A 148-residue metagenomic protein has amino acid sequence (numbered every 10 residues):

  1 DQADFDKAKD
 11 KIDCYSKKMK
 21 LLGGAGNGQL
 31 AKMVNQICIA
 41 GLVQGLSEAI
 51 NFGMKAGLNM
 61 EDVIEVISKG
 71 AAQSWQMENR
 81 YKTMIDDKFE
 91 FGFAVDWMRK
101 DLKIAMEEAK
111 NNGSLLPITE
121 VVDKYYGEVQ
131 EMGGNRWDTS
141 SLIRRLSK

Functional and structural regions predicted by a protein language model:
D1-I37: Rossmann-fold dinucleotide-binding core
A3-I12, K88-E90, I143-K148: Short, basic, helix/turn surface patches
N27-L146: Helical "substrate-binding/catalytic lid" subdomain of Rossmann-like NAD(P)-dependent dehydrogenases/reductases
